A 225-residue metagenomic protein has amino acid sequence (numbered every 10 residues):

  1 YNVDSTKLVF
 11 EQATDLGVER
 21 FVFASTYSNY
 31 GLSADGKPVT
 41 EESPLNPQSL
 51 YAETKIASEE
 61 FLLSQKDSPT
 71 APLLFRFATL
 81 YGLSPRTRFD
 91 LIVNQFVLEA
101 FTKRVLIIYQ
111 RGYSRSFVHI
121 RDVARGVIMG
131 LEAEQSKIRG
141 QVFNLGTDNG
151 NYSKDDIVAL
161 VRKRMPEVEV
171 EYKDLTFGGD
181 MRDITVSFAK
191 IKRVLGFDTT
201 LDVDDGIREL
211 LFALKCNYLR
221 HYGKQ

Functional and structural regions predicted by a protein language model:
T6-K7, I56-L63, V97, R125: Conserved active-site helix of classical SDR/Rossmann-fold NAD(P)-dependent CH-OH oxidoreductases
K7-L50: Conserved Rossmann-fold NAD(P)-dependent oxidoreductase catalytic core, especially the SDR/UDP-sugar
N29, L80-G82, V123, G150: Conserved sequence/active-site signature of Rossmann-fold short-chain dehydrogenase/reductase
L32-D35, N46-R76, F101-T102: Active-site Tyr-X1-5-Lys
S43, Q48-I56, R86-L91, S116-F117: Short-chain dehydrogenase/reductase
K103-R104, I108-Q225: C-terminal substrate-binding subdomain of Rossmann-fold SDR/epimerase-dehydratase oxidoreductases
